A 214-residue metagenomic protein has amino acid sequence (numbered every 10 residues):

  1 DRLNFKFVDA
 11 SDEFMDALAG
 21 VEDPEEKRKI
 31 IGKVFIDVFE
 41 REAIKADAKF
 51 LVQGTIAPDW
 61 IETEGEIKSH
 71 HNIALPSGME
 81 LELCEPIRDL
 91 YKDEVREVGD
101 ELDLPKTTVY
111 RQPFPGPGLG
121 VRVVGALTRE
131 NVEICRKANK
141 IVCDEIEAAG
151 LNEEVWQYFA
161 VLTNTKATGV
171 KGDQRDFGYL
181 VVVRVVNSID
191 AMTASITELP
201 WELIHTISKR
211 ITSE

Functional and structural regions predicted by a protein language model:
D1-E214: ATP/NTP-dependent adenylation/nucleotidyl-transfer catalytic domains that generate, transfer, or process NMP-activated
